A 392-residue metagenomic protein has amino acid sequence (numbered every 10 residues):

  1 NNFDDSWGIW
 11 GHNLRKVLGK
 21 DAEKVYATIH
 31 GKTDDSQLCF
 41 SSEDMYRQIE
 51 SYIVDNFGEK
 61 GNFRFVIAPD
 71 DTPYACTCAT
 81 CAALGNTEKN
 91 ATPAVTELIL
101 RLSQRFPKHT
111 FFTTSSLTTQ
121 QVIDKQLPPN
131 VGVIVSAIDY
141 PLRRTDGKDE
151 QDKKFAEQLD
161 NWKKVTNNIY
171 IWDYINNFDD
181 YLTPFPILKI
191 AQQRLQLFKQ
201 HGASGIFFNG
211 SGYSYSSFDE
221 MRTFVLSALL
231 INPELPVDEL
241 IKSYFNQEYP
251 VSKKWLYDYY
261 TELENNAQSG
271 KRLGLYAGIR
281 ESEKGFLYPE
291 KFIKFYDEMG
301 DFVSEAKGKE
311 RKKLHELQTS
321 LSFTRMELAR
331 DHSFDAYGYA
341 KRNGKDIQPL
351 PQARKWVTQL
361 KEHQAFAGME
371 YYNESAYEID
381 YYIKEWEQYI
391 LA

Functional and structural regions predicted by a protein language model:
N1-F65, P69-P107, G132-V135, D160-P186: Feature activates predominantly on carbohydrate-active enzymes
Q37-R47, V54-D55, K153-K254, D258: Structured mid-domain segments that build the active-site/substrate or prosthetic-cofactor binding neighborhood
E59-K60, K125-P128, Q200: Extracellular/periplasmic catalytic domains that process cell-envelope and extracellular macromolecules
Y74-A79, L142-R143, F218: Short acidic/His/Gly/Ser-rich catalytic and metal-binding motifs that mark active-site loops of diverse hydrolases
N86-L102, P129-K148, F198, S227-L235: Acidic, His- and aromatic-enriched active-site or binding-groove loops in soluble protein domains that engage sugars
F111, S115-D139, L182-I187, Y215-T223 (+1 more regions): Substrate-binding cleft/loops of secretory-pathway carbohydrate-active enzymes
T119-L127, V131, D139-V165: Noncatalytic carbohydrate-binding groove/subsite architecture in carbohydrate-active enzymes
L229-A392: Catalytic domains of carbohydrate-active enzymes that cleave complex glycans
